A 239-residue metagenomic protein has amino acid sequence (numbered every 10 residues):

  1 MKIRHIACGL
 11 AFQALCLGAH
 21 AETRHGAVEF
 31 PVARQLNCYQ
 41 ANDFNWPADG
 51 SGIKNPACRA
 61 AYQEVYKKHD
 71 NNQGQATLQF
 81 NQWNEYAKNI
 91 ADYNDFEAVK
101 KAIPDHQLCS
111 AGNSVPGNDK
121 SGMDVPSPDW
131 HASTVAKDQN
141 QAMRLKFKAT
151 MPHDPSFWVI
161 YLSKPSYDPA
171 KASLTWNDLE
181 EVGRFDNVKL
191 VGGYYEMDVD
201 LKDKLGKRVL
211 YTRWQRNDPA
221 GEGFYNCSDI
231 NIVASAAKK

Functional and structural regions predicted by a protein language model:
M1-A7: Bacterial N-terminal signal peptides that target proteins for export
C16-G18: N-terminal signal peptide c-region/cleavage motif recognized by signal peptidases
E22-H153, F157-W158, P165-D168: N-terminal "mature-chain" segments and other terminal, solvent-exposed stretches
D154-S156, G206-R208, F224: Short loop/turn segments at connectors of secondary-structure elements within structured domains
Y161-Y195: Exoplasmic/lumenal beta-rich domain surfaces
S163, K204-P219: Internal, hydrophobic beta-strand segments that form the core of beta-sheet-rich folds
E196-D203: Short, hydrophobic beta-strand segments
E222-K238: Short beta-strand elements
